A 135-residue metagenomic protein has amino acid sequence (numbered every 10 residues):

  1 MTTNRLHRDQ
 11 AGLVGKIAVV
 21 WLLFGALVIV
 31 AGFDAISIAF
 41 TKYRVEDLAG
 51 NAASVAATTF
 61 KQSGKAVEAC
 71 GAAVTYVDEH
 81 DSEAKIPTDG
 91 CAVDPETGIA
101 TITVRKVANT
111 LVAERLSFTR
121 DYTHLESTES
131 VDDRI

Functional and structural regions predicted by a protein language model:
T2-G71: Alpha-helical assembly-interface signal, strongest on the long, hydrophobic N-terminal helix that forms
L27-I29, D34, C91, T101 (+3 more regions): Generic structural signal for short, flexible, solvent-exposed coil/loop and linker residues
A53-A108: Short amphipathic secondary-structure patches
T110-I135: Low-complexity, S/T/G/P-rich flexible repeat/linker segments used as non-globular hinges and stalks within
